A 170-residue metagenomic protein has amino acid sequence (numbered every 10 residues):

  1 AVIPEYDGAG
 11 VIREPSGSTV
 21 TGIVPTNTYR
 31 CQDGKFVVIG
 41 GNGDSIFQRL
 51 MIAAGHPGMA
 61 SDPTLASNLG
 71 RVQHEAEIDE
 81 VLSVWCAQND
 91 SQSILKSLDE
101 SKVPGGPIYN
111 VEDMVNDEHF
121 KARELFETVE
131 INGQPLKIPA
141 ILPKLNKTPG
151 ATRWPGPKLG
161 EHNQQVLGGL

Functional and structural regions predicted by a protein language model:
A1-N42: Active-site-adjacent "lid/gating" segments in soluble enzymes
I3-R13, D117-E130: Short, surface-exposed loop/helix-turn segments at secondary-structure junctions that function as lids/hinges flanking
I23-V24, E124, A140: Short beta-strand-initiation
P25-S101, G105: Aromatic-enriched alpha-helical interface/lid elements that frame and gate functional surfaces
G43-S45, D113, P143, G150: Short, glycine-/Ser/Thr-/acidic-enriched flexible segments
L50, L98, F120, L145 (+1 more regions): Residue-level signal for nonpolar/aromatic packing positions in well-ordered secondary structure
A66, V129-L170: Flexible, small-/acidic-enriched active-site or ligand-binding loops
D99-F120: Conserved PLP cofactor-binding pocket of PLP-dependent enzymes
